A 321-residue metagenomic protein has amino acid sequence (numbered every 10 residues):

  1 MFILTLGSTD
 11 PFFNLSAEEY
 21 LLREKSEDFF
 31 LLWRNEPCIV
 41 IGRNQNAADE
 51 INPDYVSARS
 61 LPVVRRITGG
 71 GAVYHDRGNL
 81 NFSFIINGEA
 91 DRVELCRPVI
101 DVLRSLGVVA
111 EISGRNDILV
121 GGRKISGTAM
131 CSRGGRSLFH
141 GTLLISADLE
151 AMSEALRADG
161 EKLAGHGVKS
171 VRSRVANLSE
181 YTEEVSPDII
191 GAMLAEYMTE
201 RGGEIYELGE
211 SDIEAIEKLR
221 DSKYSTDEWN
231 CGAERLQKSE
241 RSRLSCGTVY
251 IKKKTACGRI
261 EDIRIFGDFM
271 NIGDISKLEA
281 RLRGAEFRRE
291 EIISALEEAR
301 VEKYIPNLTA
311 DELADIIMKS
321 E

Functional and structural regions predicted by a protein language model:
M1-A90: N-terminal lobe of the biotin/lipoate ligase/transferase fold
I67-I85, E161-E180: Residues forming anionic-ligand binding surfaces in small-molecule and nucleic-acid pockets of primarily soluble enzymes
V108-R115, R201-A215, R289-I293, Y304-N307: Flexible, glycine/charged-enriched surface loops at secondary-structure junctions
A110-S173: Internal, well-ordered alpha/beta segment that forms a basic, Gly-enriched binding/recognition surface
A129-M130, L143-I145, V249-G267: Short beta-strand elements
M152-S153, K162-E207: A conserved active-site cap/scaffold subdomain adjacent to cofactor or substrate pockets
V175, T255, R259-E321: Active-site- and interface-proximal helix/loop "cap" or "latch" segments in soluble metabolic and energy-transducing
S211-C257: Structured beta-strand/loop patches that form or line metal/cofactor-binding pockets in enzymes
